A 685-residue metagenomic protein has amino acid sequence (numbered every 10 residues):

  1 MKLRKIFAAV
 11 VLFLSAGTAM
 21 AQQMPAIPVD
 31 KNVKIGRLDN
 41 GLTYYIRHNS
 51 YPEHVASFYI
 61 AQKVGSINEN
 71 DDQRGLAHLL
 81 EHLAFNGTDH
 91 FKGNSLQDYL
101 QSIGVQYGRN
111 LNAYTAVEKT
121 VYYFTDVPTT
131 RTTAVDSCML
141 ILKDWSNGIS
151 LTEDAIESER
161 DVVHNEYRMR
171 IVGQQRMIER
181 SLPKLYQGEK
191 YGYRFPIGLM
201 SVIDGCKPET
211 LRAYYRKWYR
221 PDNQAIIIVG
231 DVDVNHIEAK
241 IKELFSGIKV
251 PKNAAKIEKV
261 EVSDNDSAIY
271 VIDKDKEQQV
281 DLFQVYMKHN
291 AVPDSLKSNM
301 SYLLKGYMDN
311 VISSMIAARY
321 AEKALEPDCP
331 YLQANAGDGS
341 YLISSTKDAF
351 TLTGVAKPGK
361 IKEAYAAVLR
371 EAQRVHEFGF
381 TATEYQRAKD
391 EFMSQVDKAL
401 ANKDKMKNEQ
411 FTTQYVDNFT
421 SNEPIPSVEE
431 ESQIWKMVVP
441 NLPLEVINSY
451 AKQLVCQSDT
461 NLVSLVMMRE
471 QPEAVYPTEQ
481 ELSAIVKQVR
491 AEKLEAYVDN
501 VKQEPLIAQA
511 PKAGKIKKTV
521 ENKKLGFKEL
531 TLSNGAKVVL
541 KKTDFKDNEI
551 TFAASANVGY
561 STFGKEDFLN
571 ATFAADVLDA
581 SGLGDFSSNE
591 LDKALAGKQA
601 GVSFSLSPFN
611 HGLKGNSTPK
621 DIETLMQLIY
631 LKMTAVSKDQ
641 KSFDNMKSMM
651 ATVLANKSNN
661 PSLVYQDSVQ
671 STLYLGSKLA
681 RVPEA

Functional and structural regions predicted by a protein language model:
M1-Q23: Bacterial Sec-dependent N-terminal signal peptides
A21-I46, D233-A317, L325-P327, Q386-D390 (+3 more regions): Proteolytic maturation boundary segments
Y45-R47, P52-E69, L76-L79, N94-D144 (+9 more regions): M16 family metallopeptidases and their MPP-like homologs
F85-H90, L151, D233-N235, F245-P251 (+1 more regions): Bacterial peptidoglycan biogenesis and beta-lactam-recognition machinery
A116-V121, S158-N165: Short, structured secondary-structure elements that scaffold catalytic or ligand/cofactor-binding regions
T152, V250-A254, E377-Y385, D639: Flexible helix-coil linker/hinge segments at domain or subdomain boundaries
R160, L211-K242, L462, D667: Non-catalytic, conformational "gating/processing" segments within enzyme and secreted inhibitor domains
I203-L211: Alpha-helical scaffold elements lining the catalytic groove of polysaccharide deacetylases
